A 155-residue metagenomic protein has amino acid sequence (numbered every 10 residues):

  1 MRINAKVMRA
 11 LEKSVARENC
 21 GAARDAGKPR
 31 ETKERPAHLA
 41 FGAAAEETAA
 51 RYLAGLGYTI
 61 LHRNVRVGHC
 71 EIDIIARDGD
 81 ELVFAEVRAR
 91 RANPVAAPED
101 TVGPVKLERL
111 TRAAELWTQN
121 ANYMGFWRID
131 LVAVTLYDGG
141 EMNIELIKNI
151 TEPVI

Functional and structural regions predicted by a protein language model:
R2, R9, K13-R63: Acidic-basic catalytic patches of nuclease active cores, encompassing PD-(D/E)XK and other metal-cofactor nuclease
R2-R9, K13, N120-I155: Domain-level recognition of nuclease-like catalytic cores that cleave nucleotide substrates
P29-R30, A89-G139: Catalytic cores of nucleic-acid endonucleases
L53, I72-P94, P98, L110: Conserved catalytic cores of phosphodiester-cleaving nucleases, focusing on short active-site segments
V65-V67, A89: Short, glycine/acidic-enriched loop or turn micro-motifs at the edges of active sites
V67-C70, G140: Short acidic/glycine-enriched loop/turn segments that link adjacent beta-strands
C70, E81-V83, D130, E145: Protein kinase-like catalytic core scaffold
